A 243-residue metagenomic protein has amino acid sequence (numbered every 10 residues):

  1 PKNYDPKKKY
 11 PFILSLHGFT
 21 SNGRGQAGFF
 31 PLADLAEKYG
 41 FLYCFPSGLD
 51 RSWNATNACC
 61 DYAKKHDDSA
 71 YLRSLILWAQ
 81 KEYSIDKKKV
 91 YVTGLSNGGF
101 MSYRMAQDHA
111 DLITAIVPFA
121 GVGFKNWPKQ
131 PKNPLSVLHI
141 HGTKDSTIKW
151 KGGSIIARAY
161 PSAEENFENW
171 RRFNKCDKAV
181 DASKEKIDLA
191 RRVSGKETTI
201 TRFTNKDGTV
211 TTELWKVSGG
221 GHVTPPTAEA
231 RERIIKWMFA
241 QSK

Functional and structural regions predicted by a protein language model:
K2-F12, K132-P134, V210: Proline/glycine-enriched tight loop/beta-turn segments at coil->beta junctions that connect or precede beta-strands
K2-Y4, F19-S21, G48-R51, K144-S146 (+1 more regions): Acidic glycine-/aspartate-rich tracts in secreted/extracellular proteins
K7-Y91, M101-R104, D108, A228: Serine-hydrolase catalytic machinery in alpha/beta-hydrolase-like enzymes
G28, Q80-E82, K88-L135, S146: Primarily recognizes the serine-hydrolase "nucleophile elbow" in alpha/beta-hydrolase and SGNH/GDSL folds
S47, T93, V117-A120, L138-H141 (+1 more regions): Alpha/beta-hydrolase-fold catalytic nucleophile elbow
G48, T143-S146, G153-S154, S218-G221: Acidic beta-to-alpha connecting loop that harbors the catalytic carboxylate
W127, S136-I140, P161, R171-K243: C-terminal catalytic histidine-bearing segment of alpha/beta-hydrolase fold enzymes
S146-K151, I155-S162, P225-T227: Conserved alpha/beta-hydrolase "acid-adjacent" motif
